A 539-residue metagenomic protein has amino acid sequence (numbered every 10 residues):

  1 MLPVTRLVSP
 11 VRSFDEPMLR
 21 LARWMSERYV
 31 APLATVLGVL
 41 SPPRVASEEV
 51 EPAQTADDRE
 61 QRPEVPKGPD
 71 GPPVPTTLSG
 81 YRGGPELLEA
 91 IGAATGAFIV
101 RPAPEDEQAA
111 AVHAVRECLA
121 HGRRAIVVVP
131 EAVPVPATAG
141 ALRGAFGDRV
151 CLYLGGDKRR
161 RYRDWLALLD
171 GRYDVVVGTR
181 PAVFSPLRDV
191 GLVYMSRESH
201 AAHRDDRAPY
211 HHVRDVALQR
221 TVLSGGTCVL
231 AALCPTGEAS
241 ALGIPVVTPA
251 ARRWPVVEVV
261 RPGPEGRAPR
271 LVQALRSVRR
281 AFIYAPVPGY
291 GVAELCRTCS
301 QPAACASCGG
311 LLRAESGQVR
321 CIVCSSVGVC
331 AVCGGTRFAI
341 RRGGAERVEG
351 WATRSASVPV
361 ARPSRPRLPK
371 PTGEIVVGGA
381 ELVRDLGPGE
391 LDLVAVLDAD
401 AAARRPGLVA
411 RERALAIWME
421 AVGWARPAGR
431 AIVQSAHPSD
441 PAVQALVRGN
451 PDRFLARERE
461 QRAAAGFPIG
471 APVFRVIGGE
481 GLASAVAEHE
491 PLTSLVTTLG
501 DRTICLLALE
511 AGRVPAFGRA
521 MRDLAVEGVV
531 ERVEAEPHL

Functional and structural regions predicted by a protein language model:
M1-V260, P264-E265, Q273-S277, C299 (+7 more regions): Accessory, non-ATPase domains that flank or precede helicase/AAA+ motor cores in DNA-metabolism machines
A141, V216, A241, R347-W351 (+1 more regions): Alpha-helical scaffold elements adjacent to nucleotide-binding pockets in ATP/GTP-utilizing enzyme cores
L154-G155, G178-T179, A285, R362-R365 (+1 more regions): Short loop/edge segments at beta-strand edges and connector loops that shape dinucleotide/nucleotide cofactor-binding
P181-V183, E198-H200, V287-G291, E381-V383 (+2 more regions): Short glycine-rich anion-binding loops that position phosphate/pyrophosphate groups of nucleotides and phosphorylated
Y210-R214, A345, E349, R411-L415: Amphipathic alpha-helical segments in well-structured domains
P235, G266-R279, Q301, W351 (+1 more regions): C-terminal helicase module of SF1/SF2 nucleic-acid helicases/translocases
L275-R354: Cys/His-rich short segments
